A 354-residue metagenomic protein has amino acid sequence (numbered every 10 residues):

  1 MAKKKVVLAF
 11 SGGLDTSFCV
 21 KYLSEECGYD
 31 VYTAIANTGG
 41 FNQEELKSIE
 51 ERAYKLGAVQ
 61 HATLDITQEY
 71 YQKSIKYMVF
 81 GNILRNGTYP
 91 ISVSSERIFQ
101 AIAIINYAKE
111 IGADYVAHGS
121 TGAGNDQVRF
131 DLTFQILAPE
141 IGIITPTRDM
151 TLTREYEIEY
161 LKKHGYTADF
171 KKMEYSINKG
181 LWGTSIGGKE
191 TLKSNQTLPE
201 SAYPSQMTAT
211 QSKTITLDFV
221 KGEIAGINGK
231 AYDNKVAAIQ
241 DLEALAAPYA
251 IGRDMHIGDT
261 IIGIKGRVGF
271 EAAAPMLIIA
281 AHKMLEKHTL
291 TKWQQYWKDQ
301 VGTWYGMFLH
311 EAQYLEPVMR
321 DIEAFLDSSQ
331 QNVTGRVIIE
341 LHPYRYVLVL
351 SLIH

Functional and structural regions predicted by a protein language model:
A2-I353: Nucleotide-activated chemistry modules centered on ATP-dependent adenylation/adenylyltransferase
